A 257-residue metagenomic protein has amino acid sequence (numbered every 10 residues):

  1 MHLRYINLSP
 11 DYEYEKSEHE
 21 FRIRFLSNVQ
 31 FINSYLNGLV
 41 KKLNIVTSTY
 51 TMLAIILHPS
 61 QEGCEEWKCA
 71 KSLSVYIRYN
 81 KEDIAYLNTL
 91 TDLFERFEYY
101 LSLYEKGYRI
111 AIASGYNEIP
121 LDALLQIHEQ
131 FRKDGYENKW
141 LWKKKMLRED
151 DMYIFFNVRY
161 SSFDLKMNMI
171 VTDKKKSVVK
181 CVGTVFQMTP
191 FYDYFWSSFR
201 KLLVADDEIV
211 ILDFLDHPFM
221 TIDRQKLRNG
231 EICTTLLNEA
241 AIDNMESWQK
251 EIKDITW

Functional and structural regions predicted by a protein language model:
M1-Y108, F191-W257: Acidic, small-residue rich beta-repeat scaffolds with periodic aromatic anchors
L93-K145: Long amphipathic alpha-helical scaffold segments
L141-L147, F199-L203: Short, exposed beta-strand/loop patches in secreted or surface proteins that constitute
M152-F155: Structural core positions within WD40/WD-like beta-propeller blades
V158: Aromatic/basic-lined ligand-recognition segments that form π-stacking hydrophobic pockets flanked by Lys/Arg to engage
S162-I170, H217-D223: Structural motif
K175-V179, D216: Residue-level signal for glycine
C181-T189: Solvent-exposed serine/threonine-rich low-complexity stretches and specific carbohydrate-binding patches
